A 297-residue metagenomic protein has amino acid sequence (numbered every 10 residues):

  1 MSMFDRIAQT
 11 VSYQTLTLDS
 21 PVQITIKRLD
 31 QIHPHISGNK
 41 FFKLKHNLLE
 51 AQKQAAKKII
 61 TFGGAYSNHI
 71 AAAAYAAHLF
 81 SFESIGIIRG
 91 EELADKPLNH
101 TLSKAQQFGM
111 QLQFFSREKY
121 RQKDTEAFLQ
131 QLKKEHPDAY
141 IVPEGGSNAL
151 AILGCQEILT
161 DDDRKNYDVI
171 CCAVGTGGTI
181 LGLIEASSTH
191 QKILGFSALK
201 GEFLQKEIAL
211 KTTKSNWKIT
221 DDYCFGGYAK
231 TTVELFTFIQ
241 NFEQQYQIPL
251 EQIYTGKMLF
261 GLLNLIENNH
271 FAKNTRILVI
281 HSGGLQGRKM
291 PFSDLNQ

Functional and structural regions predicted by a protein language model:
M1-Q297: PLP-dependent amino-acid enzyme catalytic core
